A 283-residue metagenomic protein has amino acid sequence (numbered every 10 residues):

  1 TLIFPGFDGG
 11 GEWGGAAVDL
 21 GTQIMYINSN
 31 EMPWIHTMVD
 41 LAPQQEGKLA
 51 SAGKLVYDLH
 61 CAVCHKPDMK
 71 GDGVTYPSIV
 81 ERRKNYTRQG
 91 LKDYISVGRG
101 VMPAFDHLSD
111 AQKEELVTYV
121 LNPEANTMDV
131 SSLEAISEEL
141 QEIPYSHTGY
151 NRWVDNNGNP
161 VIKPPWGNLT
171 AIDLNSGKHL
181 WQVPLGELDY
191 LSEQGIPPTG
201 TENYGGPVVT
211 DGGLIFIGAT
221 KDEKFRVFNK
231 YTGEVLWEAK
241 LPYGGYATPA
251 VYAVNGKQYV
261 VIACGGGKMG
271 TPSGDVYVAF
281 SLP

Functional and structural regions predicted by a protein language model:
T1-L49, L59-H60, N122-P283: A fold-level detector for beta-propeller and closely related beta-sheet-rich head/sensor domains
A50-S51, D58, V63, D68-L133 (+3 more regions): Extracytoplasmic electron-transfer domains, predominantly the class I c-type cytochrome c fold
